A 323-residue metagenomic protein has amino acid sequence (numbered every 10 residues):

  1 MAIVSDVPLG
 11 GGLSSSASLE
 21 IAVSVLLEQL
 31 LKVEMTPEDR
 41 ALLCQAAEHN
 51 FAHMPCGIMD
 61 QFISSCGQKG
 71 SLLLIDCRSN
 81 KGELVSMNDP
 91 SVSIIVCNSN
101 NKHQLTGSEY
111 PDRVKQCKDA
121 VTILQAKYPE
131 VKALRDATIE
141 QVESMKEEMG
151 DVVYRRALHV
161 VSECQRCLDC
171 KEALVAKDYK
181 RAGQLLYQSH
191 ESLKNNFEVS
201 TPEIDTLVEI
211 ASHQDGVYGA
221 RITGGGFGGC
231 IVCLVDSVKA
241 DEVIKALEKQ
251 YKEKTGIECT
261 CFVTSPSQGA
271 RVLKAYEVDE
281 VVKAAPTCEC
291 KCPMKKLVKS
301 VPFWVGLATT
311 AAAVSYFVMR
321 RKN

Functional and structural regions predicted by a protein language model:
M1, S91-S93, G229: Residues at beta-strand starts and edge strands
M1-N88, A240, F262, Q268: Gly/Ser-rich oxyanion-binding loop with an adjacent helix/lid that shapes the negatively charged ligand pocket
D6-V23, G216-L234: Glycine/serine-rich anion-binding loops at beta->alpha junctions that coordinate negatively charged ligand groups
A17-S24, C56, V114, E163-C167 (+2 more regions): Short alpha-helical patches at coil-to-helix transitions and adjacent helical residues in well-structured domains
S71-G219, L234-G306, Y316-F317: C-terminal nucleotide
F317-N323: Hydrophobic single-pass membrane-insertion segments
